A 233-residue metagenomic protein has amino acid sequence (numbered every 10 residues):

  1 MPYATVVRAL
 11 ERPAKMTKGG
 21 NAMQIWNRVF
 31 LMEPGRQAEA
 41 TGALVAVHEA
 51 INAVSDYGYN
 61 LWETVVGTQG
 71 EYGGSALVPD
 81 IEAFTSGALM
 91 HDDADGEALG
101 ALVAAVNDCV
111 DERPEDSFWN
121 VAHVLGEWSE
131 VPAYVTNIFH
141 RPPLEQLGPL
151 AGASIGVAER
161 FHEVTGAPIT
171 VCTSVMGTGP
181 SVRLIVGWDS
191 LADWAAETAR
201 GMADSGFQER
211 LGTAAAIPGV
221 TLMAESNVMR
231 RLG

Functional and structural regions predicted by a protein language model:
Y3-G233: Short S/T/G/P-rich N-terminal loop/turn motif that feeds into the first structured element of a domain
